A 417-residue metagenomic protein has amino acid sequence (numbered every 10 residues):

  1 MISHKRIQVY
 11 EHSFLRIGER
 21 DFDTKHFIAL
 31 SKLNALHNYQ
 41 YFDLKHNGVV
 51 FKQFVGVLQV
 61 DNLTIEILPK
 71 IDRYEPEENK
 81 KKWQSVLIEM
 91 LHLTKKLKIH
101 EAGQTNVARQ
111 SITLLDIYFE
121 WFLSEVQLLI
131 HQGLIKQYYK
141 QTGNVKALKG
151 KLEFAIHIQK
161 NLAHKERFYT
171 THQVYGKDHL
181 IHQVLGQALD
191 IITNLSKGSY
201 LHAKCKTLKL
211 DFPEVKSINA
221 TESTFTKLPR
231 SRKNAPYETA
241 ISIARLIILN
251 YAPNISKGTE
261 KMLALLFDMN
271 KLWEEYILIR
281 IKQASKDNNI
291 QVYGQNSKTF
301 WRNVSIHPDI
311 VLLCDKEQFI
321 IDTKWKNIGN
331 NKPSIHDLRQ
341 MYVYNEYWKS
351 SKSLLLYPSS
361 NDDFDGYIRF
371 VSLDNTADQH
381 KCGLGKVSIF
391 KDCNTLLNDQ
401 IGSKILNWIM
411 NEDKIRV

Functional and structural regions predicted by a protein language model:
M1-K257, L263: Residue(s) in the substrate-gating loop at a strand-loop-helix junction that position the organic substrate next
M1-S31, K257-V417: Catalytic core segments in nucleotide and nucleic-acid processing enzymes
